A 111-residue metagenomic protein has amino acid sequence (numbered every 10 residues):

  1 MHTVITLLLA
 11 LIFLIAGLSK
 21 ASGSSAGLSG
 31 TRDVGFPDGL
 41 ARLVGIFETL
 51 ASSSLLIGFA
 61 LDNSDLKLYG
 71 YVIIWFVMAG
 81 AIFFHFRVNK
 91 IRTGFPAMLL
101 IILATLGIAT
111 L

Functional and structural regions predicted by a protein language model:
M1-L111: Membrane-interface extramembranous regions
